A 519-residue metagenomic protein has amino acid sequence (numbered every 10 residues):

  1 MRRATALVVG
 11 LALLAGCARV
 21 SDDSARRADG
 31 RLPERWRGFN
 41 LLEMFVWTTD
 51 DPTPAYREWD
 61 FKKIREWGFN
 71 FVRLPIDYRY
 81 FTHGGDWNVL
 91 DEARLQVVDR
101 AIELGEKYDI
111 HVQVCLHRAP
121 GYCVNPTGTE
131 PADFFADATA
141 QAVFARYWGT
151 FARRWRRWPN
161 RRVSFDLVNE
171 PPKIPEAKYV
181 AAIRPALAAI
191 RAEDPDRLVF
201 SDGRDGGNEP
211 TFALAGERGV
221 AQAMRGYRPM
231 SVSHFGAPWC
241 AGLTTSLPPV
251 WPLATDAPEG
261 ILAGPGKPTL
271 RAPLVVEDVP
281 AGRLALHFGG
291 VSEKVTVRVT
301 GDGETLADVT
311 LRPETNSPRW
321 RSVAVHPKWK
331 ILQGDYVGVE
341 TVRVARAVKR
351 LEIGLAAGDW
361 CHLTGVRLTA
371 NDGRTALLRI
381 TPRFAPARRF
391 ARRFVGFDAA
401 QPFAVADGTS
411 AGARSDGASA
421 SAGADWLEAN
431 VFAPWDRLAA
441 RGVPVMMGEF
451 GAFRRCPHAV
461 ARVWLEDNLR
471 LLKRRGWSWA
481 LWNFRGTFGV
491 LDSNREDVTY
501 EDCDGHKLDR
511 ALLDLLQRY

Functional and structural regions predicted by a protein language model:
R2-V8: Sec-dependent signal peptide recognition, specifically the positively charged N-region followed immediately by
V8-A15: Bacterial N-terminal signal peptides
C17-R73, I380-G408, D425, N430-F432 (+1 more regions): N-terminal carbohydrate-binding accessory modules
D23-L198, G203-P210, R218-G219, F484 (+2 more regions): Active-site mouth of glycoside hydrolases
A25-A28, A138-L262, K267-V275, D359 (+4 more regions): Active-site region of glycoside hydrolase catalytic domains
N40-Y56, G85-V89, P126, A132-A138 (+3 more regions): Acidic/histidine-rich helix-loop elements that form or flank divalent-metal/phosphate-binding sites at the catalytic
A254-G408: Extracytoplasmic
P268, T364-A385, R392-F397, P457-Y519: Aromatic-rich peripheral "rim/lid" segments of glycoside hydrolase catalytic domains that contact and position glycan
